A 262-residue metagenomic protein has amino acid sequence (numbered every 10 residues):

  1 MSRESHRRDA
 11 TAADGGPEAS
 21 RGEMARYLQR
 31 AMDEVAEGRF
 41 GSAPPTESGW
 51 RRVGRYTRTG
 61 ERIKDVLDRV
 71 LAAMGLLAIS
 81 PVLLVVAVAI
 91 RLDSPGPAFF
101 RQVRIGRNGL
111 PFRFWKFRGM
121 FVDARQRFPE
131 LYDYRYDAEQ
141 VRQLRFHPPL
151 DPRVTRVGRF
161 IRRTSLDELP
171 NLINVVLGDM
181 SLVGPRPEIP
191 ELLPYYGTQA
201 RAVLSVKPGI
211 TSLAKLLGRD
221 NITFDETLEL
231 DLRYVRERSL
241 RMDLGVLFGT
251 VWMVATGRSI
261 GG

Functional and structural regions predicted by a protein language model:
M1-I79, R201, Y234-R236, I260-G262: N-terminal hydrophobic signal-anchor/signal peptide
F40, F99-P152, T211-E229: Short, glycine-rich, amphipathic interfacial segments at transmembrane boundaries or analogous
A43-P45, L169-V176, L216-R219: Hydrophobic alpha-helical segments characteristic of transmembrane helices
R55-R127, L240, G245-G262: A hydrophobic, helix-centered structural microdomain
Y56, G60-K64, H147-D151, R162-L166 (+2 more regions): Short, solvent-exposed loop/helix junctions and linker helices that flank or host conserved functional motifs
Q140-K207, L247-M253: A short, structured surface patch at a secondary-structure boundary
P190-P208, L213-K215, R219-V246, V254 (+1 more regions): Cytosol-/stroma-facing membrane-proximal "stalk/adaptor" domains immediately downstream of transmembrane anchors
